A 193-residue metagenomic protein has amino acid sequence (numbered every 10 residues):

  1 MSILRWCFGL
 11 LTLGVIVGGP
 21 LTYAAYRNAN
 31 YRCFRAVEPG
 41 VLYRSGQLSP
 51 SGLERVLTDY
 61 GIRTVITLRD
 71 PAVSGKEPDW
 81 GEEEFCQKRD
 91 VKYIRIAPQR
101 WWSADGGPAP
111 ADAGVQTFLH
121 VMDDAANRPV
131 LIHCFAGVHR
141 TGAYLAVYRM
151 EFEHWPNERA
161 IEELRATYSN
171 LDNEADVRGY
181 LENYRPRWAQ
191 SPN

Functional and structural regions predicted by a protein language model:
S2-V130, A143-N193: Cys-dependent protein tyrosine phosphatase-like superfamily
C134: Short cysteine clusters
G137: Substrate/cofactor-recognition hotspot
